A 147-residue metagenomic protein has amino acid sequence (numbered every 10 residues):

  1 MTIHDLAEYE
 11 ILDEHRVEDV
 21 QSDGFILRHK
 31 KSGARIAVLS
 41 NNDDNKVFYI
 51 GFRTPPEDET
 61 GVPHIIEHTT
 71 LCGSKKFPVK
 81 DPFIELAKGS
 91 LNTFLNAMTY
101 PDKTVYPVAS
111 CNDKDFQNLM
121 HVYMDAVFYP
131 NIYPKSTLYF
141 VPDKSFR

Functional and structural regions predicted by a protein language model:
M1-D43: N- or domain-start disorder-to-order transition segments that initiate the globular core
E8-E14, E18, E57-E59, E67 (+2 more regions): Glutamate identity and glutamate-enriched acidic tracts
S22, S40-D125, P130, S136-T137: M16/MPP (pitrilysin/insulinase) zinc-metallopeptidase core fold and M16-derived inactive scaffolds
S136, S145-R147: Hydrophobic, small-residue-rich alpha-helical packing segments that form membrane-like cores
F140: Conserved metal-phosphate-binding beta-hairpin within the catalytic cores of diverse ATP-dependent phosphoryl-transfer
